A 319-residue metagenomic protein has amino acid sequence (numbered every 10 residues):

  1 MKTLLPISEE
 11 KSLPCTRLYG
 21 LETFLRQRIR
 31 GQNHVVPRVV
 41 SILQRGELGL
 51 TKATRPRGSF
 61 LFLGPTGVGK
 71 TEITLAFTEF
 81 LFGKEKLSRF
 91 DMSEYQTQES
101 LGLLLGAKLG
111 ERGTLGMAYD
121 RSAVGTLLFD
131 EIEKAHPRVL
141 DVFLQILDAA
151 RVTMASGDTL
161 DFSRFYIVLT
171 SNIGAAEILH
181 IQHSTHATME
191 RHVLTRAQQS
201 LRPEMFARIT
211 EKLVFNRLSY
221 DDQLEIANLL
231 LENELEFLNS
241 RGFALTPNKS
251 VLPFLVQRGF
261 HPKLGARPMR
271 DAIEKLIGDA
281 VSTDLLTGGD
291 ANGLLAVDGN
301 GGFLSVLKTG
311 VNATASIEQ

Functional and structural regions predicted by a protein language model:
M1-Q319: AAA+ P-loop NTPase nucleotide-binding core of proteostasis motors
